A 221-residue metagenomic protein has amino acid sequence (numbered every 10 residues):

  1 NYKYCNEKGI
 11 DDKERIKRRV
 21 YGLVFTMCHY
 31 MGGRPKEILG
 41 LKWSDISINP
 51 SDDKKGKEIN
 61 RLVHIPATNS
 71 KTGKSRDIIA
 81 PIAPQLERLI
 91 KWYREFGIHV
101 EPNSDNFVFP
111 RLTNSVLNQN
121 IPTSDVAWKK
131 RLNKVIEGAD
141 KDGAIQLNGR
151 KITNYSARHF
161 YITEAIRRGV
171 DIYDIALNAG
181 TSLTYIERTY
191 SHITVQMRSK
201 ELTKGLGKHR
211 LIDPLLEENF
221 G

Functional and structural regions predicted by a protein language model:
N1, M31, G40-K91, E95: Conserved tyrosine-mediated DNA breakage-rejoining catalytic core shared by Y-recombinases
N1-C5, P81-N148: Active-site/catalytic core of tyrosine-dependent DNA strand-transfer enzymes
N1-P35, L39: Basic, Lys/Arg- and aromatic-enriched nucleic-acid-binding interface segment
Y2-C5, S51, S70, P84 (+5 more regions): C-terminal secondary-structure termini that scaffold catalytic or DNA-interacting sites
K17-G22, P122-V126, I145-R168: Short basic/aromatic active-site micro-motif
L23-T26, Y30-E37, K134, S156-S182 (+1 more regions): C-terminal catalytic core of tyrosine-transesterase DNA break-rejoin enzymes
G56-N60, A67-K71, S115-V116, A179-K204: Catalytic-site neighborhood detector that most strongly recognizes the C-terminal catalytic loop/helix of tyrosine
V126-K130, K134, A179, Q196-R198 (+2 more regions): Acidic, low-complexity interaction regions
